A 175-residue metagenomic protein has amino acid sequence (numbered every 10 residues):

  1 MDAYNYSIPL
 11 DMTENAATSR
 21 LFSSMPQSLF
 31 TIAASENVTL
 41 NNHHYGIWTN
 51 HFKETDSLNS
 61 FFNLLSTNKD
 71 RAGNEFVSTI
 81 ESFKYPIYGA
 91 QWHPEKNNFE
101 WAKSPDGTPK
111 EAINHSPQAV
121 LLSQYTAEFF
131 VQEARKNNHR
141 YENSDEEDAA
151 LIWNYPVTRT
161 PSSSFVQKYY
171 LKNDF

Functional and structural regions predicted by a protein language model:
M1-F175: Amide-donor transfer/coupling interface in amidating biosynthetic enzymes
